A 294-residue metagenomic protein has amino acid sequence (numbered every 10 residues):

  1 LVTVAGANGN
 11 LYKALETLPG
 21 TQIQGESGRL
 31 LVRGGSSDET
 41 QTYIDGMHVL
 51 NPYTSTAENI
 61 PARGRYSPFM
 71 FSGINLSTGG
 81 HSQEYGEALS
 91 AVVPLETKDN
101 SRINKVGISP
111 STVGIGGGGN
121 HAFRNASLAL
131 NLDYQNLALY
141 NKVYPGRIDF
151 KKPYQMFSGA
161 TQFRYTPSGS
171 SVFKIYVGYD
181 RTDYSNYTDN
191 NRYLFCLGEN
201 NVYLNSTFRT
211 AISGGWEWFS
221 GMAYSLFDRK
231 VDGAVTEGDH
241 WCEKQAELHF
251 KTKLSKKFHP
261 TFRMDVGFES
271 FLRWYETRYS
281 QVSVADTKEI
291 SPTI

Functional and structural regions predicted by a protein language model:
L1-H81, V92, K98: Periplasmic N-terminal accessory/gating domains of Gram-negative outer-membrane beta-barrel systems
I23-Q24, Y85, S109-S111, K151-M156 (+3 more regions): Short sequence motifs at beta-strands and strand-loop junctions characteristic of Gram-negative outer-membrane
G28, L89-A91, N104, V113-G117 (+6 more regions): Hydrophobic, lipid-facing positions within transmembrane beta-strands of outer-membrane proteins
I60-G64, S72-S82, A91-H121, L130-L132 (+1 more regions): Short strand-turn segments of transmembrane beta-barrel domains in outer membranes, especially the first one or two
T78-G80, T97, T112-G114, F123-N125 (+4 more regions): Transmembrane beta-strands of outer-membrane beta-barrel pores
I103-K105, P145-D149, Y187-F195, Y203 (+5 more regions): Extracellular loop and loop/strand-boundary signature of outer-membrane beta-barrel proteins
G107, S111-Y134, I148-D183, F195-W218 (+1 more regions): Transmembrane beta-barrel wall of Gram-negative outer-membrane proteins
R263-I294: Signature of Gram-negative outer-membrane beta-barrel scaffolds
